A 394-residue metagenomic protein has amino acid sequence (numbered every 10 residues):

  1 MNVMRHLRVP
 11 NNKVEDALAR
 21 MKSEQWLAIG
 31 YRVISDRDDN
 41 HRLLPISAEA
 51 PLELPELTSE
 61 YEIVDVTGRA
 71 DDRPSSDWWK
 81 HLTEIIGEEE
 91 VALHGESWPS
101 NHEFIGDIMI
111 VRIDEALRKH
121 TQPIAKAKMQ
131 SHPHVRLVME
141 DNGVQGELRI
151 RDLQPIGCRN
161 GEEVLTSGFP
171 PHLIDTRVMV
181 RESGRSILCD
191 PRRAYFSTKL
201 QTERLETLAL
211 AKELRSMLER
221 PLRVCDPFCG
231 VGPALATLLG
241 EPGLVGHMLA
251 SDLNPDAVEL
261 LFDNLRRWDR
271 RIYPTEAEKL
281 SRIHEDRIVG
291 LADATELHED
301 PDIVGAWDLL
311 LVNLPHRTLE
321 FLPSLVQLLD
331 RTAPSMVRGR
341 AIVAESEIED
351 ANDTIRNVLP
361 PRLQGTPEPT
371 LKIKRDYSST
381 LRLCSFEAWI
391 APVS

Functional and structural regions predicted by a protein language model:
M1-S394: SAM-dependent transferase fold signal centered on methyltransferase-like domains, encompassing both Class I
